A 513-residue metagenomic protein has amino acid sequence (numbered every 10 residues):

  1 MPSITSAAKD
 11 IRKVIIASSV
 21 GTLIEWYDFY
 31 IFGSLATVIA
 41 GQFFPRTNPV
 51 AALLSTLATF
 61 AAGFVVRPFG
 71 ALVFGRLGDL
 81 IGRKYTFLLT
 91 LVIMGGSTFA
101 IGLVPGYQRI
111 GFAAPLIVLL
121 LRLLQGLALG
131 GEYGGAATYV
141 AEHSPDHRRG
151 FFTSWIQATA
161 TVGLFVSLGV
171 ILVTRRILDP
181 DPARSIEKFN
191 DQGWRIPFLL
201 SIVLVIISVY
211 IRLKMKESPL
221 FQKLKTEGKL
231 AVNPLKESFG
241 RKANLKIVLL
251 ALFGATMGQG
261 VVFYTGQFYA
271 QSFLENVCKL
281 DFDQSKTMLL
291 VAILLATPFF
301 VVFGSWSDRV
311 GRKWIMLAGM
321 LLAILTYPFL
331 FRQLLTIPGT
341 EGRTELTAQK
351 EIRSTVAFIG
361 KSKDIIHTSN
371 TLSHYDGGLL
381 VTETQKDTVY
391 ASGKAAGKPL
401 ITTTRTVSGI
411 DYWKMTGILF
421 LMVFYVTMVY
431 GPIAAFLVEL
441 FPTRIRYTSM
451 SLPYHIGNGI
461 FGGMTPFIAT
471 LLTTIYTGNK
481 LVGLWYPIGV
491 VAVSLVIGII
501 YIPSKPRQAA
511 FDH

Functional and structural regions predicted by a protein language model:
F32-G33, I171, N244-I293, F331 (+3 more regions): Extracytoplasmic gate region of multi-pass secondary transporters
A36-R67: Extracellular/periplasmic helix-loop-helix junction of adjacent transmembrane segments in MFS-like secondary
P45, V92-G111, L321-L346, I401-V407: C-terminal ends and interior cores of transmembrane alpha-helices in multi-pass membrane transporters/permeases
L57-R76, G95-S97, L290-F303: Central cavity-lining transmembrane alpha-helices of secondary-active solute carriers, predominantly the Major
L80-V92, R309-M320: Cytoplasmic membrane-interface "Motif A"-like loop-to-helix N-cap segments of 12-TM Major Facilitator Superfamily
A128, G150-R176, L204, S451-T465: Glycine-rich segments within core transmembrane alpha-helices of 12-TM secondary carriers
S208-M215, Y327-I337, G489-H513: Multi-pass alpha-helical transporter architecture, strongest for 12-TM Major Facilitator/SLC carriers used
F331-G417: Low-complexity, proline/glycine-enriched hydrophobic segments characteristic of transmembrane helices
